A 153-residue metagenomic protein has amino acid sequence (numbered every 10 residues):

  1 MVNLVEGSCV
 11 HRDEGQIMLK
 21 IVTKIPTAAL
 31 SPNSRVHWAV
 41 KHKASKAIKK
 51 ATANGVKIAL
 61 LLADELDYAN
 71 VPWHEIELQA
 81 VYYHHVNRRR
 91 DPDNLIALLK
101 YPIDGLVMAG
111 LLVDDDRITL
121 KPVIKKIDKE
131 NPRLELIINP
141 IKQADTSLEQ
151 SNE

Functional and structural regions predicted by a protein language model:
M1-E153: Catalytic phosphate/metal-binding cores of nucleic-acid and nucleotide-processing enzymes, i.e., regions that mediate
